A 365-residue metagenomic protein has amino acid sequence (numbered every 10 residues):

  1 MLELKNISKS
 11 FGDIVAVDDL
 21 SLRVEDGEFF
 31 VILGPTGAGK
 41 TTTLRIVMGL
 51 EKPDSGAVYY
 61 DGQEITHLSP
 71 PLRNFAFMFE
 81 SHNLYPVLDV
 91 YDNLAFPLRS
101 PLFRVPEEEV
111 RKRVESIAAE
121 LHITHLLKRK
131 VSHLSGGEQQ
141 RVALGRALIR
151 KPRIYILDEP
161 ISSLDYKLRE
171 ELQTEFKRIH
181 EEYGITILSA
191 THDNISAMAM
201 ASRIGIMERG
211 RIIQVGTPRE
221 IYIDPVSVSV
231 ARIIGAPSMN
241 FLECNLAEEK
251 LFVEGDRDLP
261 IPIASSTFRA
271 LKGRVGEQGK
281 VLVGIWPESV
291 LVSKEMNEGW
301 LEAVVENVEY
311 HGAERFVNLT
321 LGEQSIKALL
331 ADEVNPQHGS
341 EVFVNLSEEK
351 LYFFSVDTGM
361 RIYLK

Functional and structural regions predicted by a protein language model:
L33-P35: The feature captures the beta-strand-to-loop junction immediately N-terminal to the Walker
M48: Helix-to-loop junction immediately C-terminal to a conserved catalytic motif
D54-A57, R209: Conserved coupling/switch loops of ABC nucleotide-binding domains, chiefly the family-specific signature
G56-E64: Conserved ABC transporter NBD signature motif
N74, E80, L84-S229: ABC ATPase nucleotide-binding domains
F241, K250-K365: Non-catalytic connector elements of ABC transporters
